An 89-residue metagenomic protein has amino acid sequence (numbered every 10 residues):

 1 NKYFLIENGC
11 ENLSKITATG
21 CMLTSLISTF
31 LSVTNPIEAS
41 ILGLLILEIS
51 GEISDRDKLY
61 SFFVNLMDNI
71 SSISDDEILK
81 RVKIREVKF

Functional and structural regions predicted by a protein language model:
N1-S14: Conserved phosphate-donor
C10, L45-S50: Acidic, glycine-rich active-site loops and adjacent beta-strand->loop/helix elements that engage anionic groups
C10, T17-G20, L66: Solvent-exposed, flexible loop/coil residues
L13-T17, I27, I53-D57: Short, glycine/charged-rich beta-strand-loop motifs at protein surfaces that mediate ligand recognition and catalysis
T17-I46: Short, small-residue alpha-helix embedded
I49-F89: Charged C-terminal helix
